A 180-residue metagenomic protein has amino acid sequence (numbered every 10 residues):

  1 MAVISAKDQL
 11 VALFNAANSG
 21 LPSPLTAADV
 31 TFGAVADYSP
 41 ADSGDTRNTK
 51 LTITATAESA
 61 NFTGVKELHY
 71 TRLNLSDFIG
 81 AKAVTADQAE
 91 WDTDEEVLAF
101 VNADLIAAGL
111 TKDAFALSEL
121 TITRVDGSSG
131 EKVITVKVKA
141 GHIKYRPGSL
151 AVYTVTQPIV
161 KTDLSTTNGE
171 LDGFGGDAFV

Functional and structural regions predicted by a protein language model:
M1-V180: Beta-rich interaction/scaffold domains
